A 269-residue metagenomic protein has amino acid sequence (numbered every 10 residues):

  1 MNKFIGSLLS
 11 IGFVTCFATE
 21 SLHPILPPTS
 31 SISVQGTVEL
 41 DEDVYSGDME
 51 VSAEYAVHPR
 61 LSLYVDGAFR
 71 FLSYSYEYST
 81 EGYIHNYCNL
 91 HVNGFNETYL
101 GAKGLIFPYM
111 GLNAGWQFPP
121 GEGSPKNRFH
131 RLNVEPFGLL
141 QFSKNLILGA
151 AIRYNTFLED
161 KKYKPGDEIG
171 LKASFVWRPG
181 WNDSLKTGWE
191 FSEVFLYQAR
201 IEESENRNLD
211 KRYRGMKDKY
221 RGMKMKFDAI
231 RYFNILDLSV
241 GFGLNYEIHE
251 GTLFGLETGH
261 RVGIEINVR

Functional and structural regions predicted by a protein language model:
C16-Y45, P59-L61: Outer-membrane beta-barrel biogenesis signature
S30, P59-V65, F107-L112, K144-A150 (+2 more regions): Repeated loop/turn-to-beta-strand initiation elements of outer-membrane beta-barrel proteins
S30-I32, G47-V51, N96-L100, M110 (+4 more regions): Hydrophobic, lipid-facing positions within transmembrane beta-strands of outer-membrane proteins
Q35-V51, S73-Y78, N86-H91, T252: Surface-exposed strand-loop-strand hairpins of Gram-negative outer-membrane beta-barrel proteins
G36-E42, G67-S73, W116-E122, I152-L158 (+5 more regions): Transmembrane beta-strands of outer-membrane beta-barrel pores
Y55, P59, G104-I106, G138-L140 (+4 more regions): Residue-level signature of outer-membrane beta-barrel architecture
A68-E168, Y213-K219, A229, L244-Y246: Outer-membrane pore/translocation modules
K161-K162, F191-R269: Predominantly the C-terminal beta-signal and adjacent terminal strand-loop region of outer-membrane beta-barrel
